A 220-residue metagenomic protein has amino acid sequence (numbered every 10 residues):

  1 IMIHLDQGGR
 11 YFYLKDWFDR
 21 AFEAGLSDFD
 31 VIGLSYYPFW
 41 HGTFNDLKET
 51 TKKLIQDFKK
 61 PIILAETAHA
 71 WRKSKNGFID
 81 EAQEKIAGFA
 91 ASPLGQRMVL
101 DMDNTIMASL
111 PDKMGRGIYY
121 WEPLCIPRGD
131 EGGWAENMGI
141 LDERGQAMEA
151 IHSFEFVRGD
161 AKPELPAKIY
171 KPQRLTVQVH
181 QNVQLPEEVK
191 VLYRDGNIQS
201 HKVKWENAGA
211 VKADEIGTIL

Functional and structural regions predicted by a protein language model:
I1-L14, P61-T67, R116-P123: Aromatic-lined carbohydrate-recognition surfaces of secreted/lumenal glycan-active proteins
D6-R10, Y36-H41, A68-R72, P123-P127: Solvent-exposed loop/turn segments at secondary-structure junctions within structured extracellular/periplasmic domains
Q7, S35-G42, I86-G95: The substrate-binding groove and active-site-proximal loops of carbohydrate-active enzymes, especially glycoside
G9-G25, T43-T51: Distinct, well-ordered alpha-helical segments
R20-G33, I106-R116: Structural recognition of alpha->loop->beta junctions
E49, K53-Q56, R72-M102, I106-P166: Aromatic-rich peripheral "rim/lid" segments of glycoside hydrolase catalytic domains that contact and position glycan
E164-I198: Solvent-exposed, low-complexity, repeat-rich "mucin-like" stalks and linkers
G196-L220: Serine/threonine-rich, repeat-prone extracellular segments and beta-strand-based repeat modules of secreted/surface
